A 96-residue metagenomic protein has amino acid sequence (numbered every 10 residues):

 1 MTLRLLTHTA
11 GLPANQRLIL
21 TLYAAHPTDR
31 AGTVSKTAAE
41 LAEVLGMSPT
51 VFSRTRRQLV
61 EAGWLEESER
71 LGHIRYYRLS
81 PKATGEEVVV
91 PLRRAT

Functional and structural regions predicted by a protein language model:
M1-V44, H73-I74, L92-T96: Short recognition helix of helix-turn-helix/winged-helix DNA-binding domains
T50: Key DNA-contact positions within bacterial/archaeal DNA-binding proteins
S53-T96: Winged-helix/helix-turn-helix nucleic-acid-interaction surface
